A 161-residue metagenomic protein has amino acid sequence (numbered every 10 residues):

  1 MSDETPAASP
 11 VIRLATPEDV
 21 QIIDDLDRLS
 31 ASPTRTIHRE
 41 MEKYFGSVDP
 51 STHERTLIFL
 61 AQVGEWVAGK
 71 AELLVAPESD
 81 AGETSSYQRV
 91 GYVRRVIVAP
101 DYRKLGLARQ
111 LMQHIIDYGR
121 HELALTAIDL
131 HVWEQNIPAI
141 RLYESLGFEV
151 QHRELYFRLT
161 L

Functional and structural regions predicted by a protein language model:
D3-T5, P10, L14-Q21, D25-D101 (+3 more regions): Acetyl-CoA-dependent GNAT
T56, H152-Y156: Short hydrophobic/aromatic beta-strand or adjacent loop that forms the aromatic wall/cage of a ligand/substrate-binding
L73-V75, V150, L159: Conserved hydrophobic "DFG−1" position in protein kinase catalytic cores
A99-D101, L105, E134-Q135: Active-site acidic-Proline motif in GNAT/NAT acetyltransferases
R109, H121, E134-H152: Conserved active-site alpha-helix within GNAT-family acetyltransferase domains
G119-H131: Conserved GNAT acetyl-CoA-binding A-motif
D129-I140, Y156-L161: Conserved beta-strand-loop-alpha-helix junction that forms the acyl-donor binding cleft
